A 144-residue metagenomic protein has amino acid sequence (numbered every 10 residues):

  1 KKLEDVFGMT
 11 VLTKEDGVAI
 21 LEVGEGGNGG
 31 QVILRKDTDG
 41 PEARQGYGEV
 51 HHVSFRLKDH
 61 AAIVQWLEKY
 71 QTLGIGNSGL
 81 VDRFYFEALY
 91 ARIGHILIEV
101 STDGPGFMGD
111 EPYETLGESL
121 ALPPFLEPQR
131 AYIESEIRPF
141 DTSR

Functional and structural regions predicted by a protein language model:
K1-G17, E22-N77, Y85, A91-R144: Glyoxalase I/VOC metalloenzyme domain signal
